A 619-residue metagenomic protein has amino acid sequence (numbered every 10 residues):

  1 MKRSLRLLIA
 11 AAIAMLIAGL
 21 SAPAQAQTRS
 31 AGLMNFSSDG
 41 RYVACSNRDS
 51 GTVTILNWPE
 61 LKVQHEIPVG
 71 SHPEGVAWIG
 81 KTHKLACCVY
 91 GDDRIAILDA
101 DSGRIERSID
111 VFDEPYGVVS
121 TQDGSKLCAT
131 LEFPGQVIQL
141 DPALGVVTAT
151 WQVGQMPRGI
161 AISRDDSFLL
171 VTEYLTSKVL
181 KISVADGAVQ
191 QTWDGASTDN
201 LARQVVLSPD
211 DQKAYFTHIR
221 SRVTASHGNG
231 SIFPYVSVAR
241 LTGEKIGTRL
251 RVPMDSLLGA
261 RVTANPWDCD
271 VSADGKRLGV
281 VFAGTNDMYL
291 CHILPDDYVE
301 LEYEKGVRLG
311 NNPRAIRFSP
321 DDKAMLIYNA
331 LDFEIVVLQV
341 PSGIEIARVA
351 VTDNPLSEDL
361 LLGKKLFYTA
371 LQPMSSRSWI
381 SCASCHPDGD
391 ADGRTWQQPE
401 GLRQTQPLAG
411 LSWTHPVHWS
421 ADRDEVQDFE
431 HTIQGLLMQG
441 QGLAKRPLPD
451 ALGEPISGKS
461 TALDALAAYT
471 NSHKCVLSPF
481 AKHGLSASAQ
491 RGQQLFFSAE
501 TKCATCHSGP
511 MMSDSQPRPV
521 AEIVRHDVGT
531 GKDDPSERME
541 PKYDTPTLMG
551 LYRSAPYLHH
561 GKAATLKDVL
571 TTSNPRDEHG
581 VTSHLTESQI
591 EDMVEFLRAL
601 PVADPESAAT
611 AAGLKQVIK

Functional and structural regions predicted by a protein language model:
M1-A12: Bacterial N-terminal signal peptides that target proteins for export
A12-A370: Predominantly soluble domains enriched in secretory-pathway, periplasmic, or organellar proteins
S163, L201-V205, P209-G228, I232-Y235 (+1 more regions): Periplasmic c-type cytochrome electron-transfer domains
